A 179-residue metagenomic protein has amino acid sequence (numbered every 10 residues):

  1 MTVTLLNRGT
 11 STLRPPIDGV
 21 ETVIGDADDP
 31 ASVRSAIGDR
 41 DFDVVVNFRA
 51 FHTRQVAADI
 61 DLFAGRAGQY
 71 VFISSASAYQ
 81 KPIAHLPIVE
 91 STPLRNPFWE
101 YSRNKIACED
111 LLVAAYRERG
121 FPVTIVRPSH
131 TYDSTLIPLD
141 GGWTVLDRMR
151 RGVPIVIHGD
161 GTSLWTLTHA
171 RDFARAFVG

Functional and structural regions predicted by a protein language model:
M1-F48, G68, E118: N-terminal Rossmann/SDR dinucleotide-binding element
T4, D28, A78, T131-D133: Conserved sequence/active-site signature of Rossmann-fold short-chain dehydrogenase/reductase
D28, R103, T168: Residue-level signal for the nucleotide or nucleotide-sugar donor/cofactor binding architecture
G38-P87, S91, R103-V113: NAD(P)-cofactor binding segment of oxidoreductase domains
N96-R127, S134: Active-site Tyr-X1-5-Lys
F121-V145, S163: Flexible, glycine-rich beta-alpha linker
L146-V156, S163-G179: Alpha-helical substrate-binding/gating segment
